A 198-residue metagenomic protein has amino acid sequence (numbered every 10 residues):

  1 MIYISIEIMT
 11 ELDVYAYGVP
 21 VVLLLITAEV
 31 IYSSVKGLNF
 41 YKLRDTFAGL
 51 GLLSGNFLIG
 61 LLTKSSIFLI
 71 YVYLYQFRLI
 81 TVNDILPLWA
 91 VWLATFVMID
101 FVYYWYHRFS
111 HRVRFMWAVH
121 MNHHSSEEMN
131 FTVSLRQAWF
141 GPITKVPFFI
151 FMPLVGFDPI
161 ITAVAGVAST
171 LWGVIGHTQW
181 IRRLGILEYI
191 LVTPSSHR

Functional and structural regions predicted by a protein language model:
I6-V22: Hydrophobic transmembrane alpha-helical segments in integral membrane proteins
Y17, F40-N56: Loop-to-helix transition at the N-terminal end of transmembrane alpha-helices
V21-S33, F68, F96-F101: Central hydrophobic cores of alpha-helical transmembrane segments in multi-pass inner-membrane proteins across all
T27-F47: Membrane-interface helix-loop junction between the first two transmembrane segments
S54-T63, T81, L86-R198: Membrane-embedded catalytic scaffold of the fatty acid hydroxylase/desaturase
Y71-N83: Membrane-interface helix termini and inter-helical loops of multi-pass transporters
